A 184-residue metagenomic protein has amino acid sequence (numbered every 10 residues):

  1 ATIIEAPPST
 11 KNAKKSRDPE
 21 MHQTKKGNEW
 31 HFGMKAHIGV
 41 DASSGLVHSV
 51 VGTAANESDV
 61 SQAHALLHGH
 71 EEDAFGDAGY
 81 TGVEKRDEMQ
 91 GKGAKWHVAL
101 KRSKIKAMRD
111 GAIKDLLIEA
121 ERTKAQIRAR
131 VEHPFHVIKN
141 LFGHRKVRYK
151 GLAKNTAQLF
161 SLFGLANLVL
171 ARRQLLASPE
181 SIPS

Functional and structural regions predicted by a protein language model:
A1-K95, K101, F160-A166, Q174 (+1 more regions): Polybasic low-complexity intrinsically disordered regions
E72-D73, A78-A153, A157: Helix-centered, glycine/charged polyanion-binding patches within enzymatic domains that contact phosphate-containing
I118-E119, K124-Q126, L162, V169 (+2 more regions): Acidic, contiguous segments within the catalytic cores of piggyBac-derived transposases
I138-L141, L168, R172: Generic structural signal for hydrophobic core residues of well-folded globular domains
K150-T156, R173-S184: Short alpha-helical "patches" and their helix-cap loops
